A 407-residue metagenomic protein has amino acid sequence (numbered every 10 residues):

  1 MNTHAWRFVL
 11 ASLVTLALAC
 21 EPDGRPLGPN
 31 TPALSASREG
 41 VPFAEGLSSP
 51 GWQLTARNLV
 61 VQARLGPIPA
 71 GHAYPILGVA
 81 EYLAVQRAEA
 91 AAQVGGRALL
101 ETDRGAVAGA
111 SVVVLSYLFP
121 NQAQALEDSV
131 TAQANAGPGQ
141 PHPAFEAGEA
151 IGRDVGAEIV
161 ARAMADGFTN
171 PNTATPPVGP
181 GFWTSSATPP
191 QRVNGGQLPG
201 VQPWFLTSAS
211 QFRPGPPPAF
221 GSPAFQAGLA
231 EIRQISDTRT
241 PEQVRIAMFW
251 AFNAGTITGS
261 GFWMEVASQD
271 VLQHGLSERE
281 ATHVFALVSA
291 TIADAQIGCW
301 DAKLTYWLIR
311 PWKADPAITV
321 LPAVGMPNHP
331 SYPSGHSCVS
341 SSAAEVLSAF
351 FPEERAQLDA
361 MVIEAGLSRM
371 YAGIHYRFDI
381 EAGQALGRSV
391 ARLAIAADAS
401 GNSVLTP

Functional and structural regions predicted by a protein language model:
M1-V9: Bacterial N-terminal signal peptides that target proteins for export
L16-A19: C-terminal motif of bacterial Sec signal peptides marking the signal peptidase cleavage site
E21-P407: Acidic/polar surface patches and capping/hinge elements
